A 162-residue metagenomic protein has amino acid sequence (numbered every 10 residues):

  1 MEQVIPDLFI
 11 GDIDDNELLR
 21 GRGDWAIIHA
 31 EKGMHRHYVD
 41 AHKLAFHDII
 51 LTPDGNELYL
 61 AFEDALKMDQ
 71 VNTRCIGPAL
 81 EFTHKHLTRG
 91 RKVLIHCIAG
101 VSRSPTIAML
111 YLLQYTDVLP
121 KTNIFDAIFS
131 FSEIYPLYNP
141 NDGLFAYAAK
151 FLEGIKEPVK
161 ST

Functional and structural regions predicted by a protein language model:
M1-Q3, S161-T162: Short, Lys/Arg-enriched, disordered terminal segments
E2-K92, L113-Y147: Cysteine-based protein phosphatase catalytic domain of the PTP/DSP
G90-M109: A phosphate-binding catalytic loop at a beta-strand-loop-alpha-helix junction that coordinates phosphoryl groups
V101, P105, L119-P120, A149-E157: Charge-rich, low-complexity amphipathic helices in intrinsically disordered tails/linkers adjacent to domains
S102-S104, S130-S132, S161: Generic serine detector
M109-L112, L152: Short, amphipathic alpha-helical segments that act as regulatory/interfacial helices in nucleotide-processing proteins
P140-T162: Charged C-terminal helix
